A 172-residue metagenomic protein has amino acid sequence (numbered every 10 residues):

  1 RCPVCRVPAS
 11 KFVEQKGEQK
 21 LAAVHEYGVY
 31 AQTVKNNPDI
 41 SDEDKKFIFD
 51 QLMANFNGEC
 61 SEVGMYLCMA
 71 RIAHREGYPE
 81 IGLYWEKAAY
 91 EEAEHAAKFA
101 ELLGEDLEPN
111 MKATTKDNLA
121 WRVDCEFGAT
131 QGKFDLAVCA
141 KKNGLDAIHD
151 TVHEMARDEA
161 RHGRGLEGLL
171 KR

Functional and structural regions predicted by a protein language model:
R1-R172: Non-heme di-metal
